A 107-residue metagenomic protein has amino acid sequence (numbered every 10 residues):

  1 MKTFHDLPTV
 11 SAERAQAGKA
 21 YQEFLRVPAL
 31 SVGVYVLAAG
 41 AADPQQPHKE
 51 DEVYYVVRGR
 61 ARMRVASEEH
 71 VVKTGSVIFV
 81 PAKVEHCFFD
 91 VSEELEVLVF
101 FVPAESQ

Functional and structural regions predicted by a protein language model:
M1-V34: A short, N-terminal "cap"/entry segment at the start of jelly-roll beta-barrel domains of the cupin/DSBH fold
A17-G18, G33-H48: Conserved short histidine dyad/triad with adjacent acidic residue
P28, R64-E68, V91: Short strand-coil-strand connectors
V36-L37, H48-M63: Short, conserved beta-strand element in jelly-roll/cupin
A42-D43, R62, I78, A82-C87: Histidine-centered metal-chelating micro-motifs
V53, R60-R62, E69, E85 (+1 more regions): Structural motif
E68-A82: Short acidic-glycine-tyrosine-enriched beta hairpin
A82-Q107: Ligand-binding loop in jelly-roll beta-barrel domains
